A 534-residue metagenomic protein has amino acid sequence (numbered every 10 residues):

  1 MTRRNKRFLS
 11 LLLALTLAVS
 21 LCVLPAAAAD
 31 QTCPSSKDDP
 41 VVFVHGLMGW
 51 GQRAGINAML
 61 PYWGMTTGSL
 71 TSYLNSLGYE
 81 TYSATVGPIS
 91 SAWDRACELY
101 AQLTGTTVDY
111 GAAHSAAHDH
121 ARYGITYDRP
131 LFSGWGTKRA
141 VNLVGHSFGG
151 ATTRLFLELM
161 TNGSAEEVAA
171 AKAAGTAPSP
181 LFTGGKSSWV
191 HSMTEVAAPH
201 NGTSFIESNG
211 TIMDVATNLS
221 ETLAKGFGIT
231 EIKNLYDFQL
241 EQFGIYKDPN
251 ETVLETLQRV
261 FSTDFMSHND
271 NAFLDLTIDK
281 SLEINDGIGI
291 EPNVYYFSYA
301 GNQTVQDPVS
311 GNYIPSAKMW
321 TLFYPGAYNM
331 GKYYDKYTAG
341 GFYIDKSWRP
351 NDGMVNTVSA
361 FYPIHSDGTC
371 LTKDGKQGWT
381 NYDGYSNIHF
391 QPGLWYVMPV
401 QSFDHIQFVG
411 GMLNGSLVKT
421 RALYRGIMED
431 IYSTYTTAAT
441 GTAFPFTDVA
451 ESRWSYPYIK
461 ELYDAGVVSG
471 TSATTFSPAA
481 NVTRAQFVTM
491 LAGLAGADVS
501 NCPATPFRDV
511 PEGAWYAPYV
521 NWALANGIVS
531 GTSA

Functional and structural regions predicted by a protein language model:
T2-L12: Bacterial N-terminal signal peptides that target proteins for export
L13-L17, L21: Hydrophobic core
L17, I459-L462, A523: Extracellular/surface recognition and adhesion modules
L21-Q31: Sec-dependent signal peptide cleavage junction
A26-A28, T440-Y456, S469-V488, A492-A517 (+1 more regions): Feature responds to low-complexity, polar/acidic, surface-exposed segments characteristic of secreted/exported proteins
A29-T217, G384, H389-T440: N-terminal non-catalytic accessory region
T67, T71, W93-A96, Y100 (+5 more regions): Extracytoplasmic/secreted envelope proteins and their assembly/folding machinery, especially bacterial periplasmic
E158, G163-T440: Helical cap/lid subdomain of alpha/beta-hydrolase-fold lipid enzymes that gates access to the catalytic pocket
